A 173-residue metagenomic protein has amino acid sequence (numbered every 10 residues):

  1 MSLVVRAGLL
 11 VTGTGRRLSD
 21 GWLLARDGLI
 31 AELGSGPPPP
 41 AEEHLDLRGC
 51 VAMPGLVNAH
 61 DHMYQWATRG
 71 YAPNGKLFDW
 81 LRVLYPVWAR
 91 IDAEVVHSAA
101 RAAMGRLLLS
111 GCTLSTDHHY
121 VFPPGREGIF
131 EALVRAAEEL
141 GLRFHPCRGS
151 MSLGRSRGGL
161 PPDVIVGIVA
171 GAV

Functional and structural regions predicted by a protein language model:
M1-P39, V51: N-terminal metal-binding scaffold of metallo-dependent hydrolase/deaminase domains
L3-V5, P38-D79, V83, R101 (+2 more regions): Replace "His-x-His-based motif
P54, Q65-W66, P123-R126, G154-R155: Short active-site-adjacent helix-start/loop capping segments
H62, Y120-V121, G149-G154: Active-site beta-loop-alpha junctions enriched in small/polar residues
R69-H118, P123-R143: Alpha-helical scaffold segments that flank or form the walls of functional sites
R126-V173: Metal-coordinating catalytic core of metallo-dependent amide/deamination hydrolases
